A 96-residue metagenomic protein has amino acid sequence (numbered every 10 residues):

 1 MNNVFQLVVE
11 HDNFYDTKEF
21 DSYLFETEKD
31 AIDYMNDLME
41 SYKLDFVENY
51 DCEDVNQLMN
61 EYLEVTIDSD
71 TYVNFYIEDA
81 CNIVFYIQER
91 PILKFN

Functional and structural regions predicted by a protein language model:
M1-F20, E78: Short aromatic-glycine-(Arg/Gly/Cys) micro-motifs in beta-strand/loop hairpins
F5-V8, S22-Y23, A31, N49 (+2 more regions): Generic ordered-secondary-structure signal
F5-V9, F25, A31, M35 (+2 more regions): Hydrophobic beta-strand residues in large extracellular and virion-surface proteins
Y15, E26-V47: A short, charged, amphipathic alpha-helix used as a generic interaction element across diverse proteins
K18-F25, R90-L93: Generic detection of short hydrophobic beta-strand segments and adjacent strand-loop junctions
E40-N96: Short, mixed-charge low-complexity intrinsically disordered segments
